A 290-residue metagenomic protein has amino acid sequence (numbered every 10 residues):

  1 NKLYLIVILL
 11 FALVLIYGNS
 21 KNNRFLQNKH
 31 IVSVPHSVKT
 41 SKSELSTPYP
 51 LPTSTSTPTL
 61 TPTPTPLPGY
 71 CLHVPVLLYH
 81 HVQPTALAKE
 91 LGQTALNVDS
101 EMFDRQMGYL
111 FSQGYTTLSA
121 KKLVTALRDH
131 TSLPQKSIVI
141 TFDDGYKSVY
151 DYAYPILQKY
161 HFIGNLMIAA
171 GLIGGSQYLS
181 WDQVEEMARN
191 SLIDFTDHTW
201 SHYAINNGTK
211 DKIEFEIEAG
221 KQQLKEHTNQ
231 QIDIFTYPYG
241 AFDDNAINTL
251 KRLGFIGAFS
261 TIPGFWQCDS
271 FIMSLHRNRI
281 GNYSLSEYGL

Functional and structural regions predicted by a protein language model:
N1-L9: N-terminal Sec-pathway targeting helices
L10-N22: Hydrophobic alpha-helical membrane-insertion segments, chiefly the h-region of N-terminal signal peptides
R24-C71: Ser/Thr-rich, Proline-interspersed low-complexity disordered segments
Y49, L60-I140, K147, N207-L290: C-terminal active-site subregion of NodB/CE4 polysaccharide deacetylases
I140-T141, F195: Residue-level marker for buried hydrophobic side chains located in beta-strands that build the well-ordered beta-sheet
Y154-F162, L179-D197: Acidic (Asp/Glu)-rich catalytic clusters
M167, H198, A258-S260: Short beta-strand and adjacent tight-turn residues that come in two discontinuous sequence segments and form the edges
T196-G208: Substrate-binding clefts and substrate-entry loops adjacent to catalytic sites of polymer-processing enzymes acting on
